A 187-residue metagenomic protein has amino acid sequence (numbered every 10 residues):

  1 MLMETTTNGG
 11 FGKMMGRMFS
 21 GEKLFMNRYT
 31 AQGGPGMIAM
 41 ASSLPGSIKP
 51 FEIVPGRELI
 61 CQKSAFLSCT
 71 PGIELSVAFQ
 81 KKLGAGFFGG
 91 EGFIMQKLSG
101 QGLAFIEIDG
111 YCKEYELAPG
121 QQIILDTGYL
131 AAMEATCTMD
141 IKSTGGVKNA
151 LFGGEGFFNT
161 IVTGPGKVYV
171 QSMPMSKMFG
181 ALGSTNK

Functional and structural regions predicted by a protein language model:
M1-K187: Phosphate/adenylate-binding glycine loop and adjacent helical scaffold
